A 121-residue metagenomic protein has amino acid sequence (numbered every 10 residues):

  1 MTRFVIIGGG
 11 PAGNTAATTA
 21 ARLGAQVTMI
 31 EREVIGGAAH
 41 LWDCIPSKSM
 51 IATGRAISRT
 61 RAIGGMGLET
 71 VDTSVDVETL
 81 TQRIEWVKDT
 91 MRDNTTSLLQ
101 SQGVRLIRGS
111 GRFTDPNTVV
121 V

Functional and structural regions predicted by a protein language model:
M1-A12: Beta1/beta-strand and adjacent pyrophosphate-binding region of the FAD-binding site in flavoprotein oxidoreductases
T2, T18-A25, I30-V121: Glycine-rich flavin
T15: Short alpha-helical segment within the catalytic ATP-binding CA
